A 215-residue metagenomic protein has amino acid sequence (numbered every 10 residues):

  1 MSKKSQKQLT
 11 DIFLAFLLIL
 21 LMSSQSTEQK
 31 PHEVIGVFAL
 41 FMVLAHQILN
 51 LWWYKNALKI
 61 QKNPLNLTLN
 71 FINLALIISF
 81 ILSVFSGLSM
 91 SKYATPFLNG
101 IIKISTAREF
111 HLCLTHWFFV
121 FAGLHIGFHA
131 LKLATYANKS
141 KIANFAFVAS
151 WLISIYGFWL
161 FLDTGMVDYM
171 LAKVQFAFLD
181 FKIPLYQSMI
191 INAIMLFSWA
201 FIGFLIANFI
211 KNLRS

Functional and structural regions predicted by a protein language model:
M1-S215: Membrane-embedded alpha-helical bundles that constitute the cytochrome b-like, heme-associated redox core of multi-pass
